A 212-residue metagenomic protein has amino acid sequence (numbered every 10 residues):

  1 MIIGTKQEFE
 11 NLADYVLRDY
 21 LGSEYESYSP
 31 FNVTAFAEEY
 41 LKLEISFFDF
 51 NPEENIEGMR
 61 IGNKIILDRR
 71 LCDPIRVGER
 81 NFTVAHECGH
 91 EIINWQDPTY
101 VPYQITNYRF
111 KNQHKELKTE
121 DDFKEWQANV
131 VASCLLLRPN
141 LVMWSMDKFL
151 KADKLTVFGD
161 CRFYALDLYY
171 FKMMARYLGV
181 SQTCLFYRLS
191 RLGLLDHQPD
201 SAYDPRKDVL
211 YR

Functional and structural regions predicted by a protein language model:
M1-R212: Active-site hotspot residues in diverse enzymes, especially metal/ion-binding acidic/histidine motifs
